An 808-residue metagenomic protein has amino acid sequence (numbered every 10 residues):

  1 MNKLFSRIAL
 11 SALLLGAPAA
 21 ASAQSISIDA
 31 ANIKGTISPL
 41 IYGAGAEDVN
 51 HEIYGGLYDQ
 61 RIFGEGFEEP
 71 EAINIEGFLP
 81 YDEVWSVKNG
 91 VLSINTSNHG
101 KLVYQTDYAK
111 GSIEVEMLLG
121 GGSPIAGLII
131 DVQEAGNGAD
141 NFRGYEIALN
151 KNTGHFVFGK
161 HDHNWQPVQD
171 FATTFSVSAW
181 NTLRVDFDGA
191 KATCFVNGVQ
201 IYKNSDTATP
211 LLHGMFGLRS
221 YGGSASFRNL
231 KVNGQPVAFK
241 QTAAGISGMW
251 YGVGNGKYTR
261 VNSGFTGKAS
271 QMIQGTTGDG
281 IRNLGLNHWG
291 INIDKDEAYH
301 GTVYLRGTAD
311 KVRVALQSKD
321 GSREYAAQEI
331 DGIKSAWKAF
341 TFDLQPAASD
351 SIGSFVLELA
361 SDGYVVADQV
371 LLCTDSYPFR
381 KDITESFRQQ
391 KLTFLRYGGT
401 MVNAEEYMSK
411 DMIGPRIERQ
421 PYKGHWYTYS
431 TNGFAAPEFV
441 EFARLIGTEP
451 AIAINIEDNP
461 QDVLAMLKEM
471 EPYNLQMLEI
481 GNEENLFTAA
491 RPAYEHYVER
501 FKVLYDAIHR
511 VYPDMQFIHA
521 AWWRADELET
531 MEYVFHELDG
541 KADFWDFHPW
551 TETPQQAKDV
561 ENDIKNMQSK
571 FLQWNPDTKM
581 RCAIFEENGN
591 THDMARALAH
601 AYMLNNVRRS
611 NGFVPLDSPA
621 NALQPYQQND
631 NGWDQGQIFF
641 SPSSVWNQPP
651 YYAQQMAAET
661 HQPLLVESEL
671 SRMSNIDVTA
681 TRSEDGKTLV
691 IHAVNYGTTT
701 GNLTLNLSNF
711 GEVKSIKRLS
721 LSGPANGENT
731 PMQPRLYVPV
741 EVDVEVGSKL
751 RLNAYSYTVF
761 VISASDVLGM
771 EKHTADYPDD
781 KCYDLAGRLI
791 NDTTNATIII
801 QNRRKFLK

Functional and structural regions predicted by a protein language model:
S22, S765-K808: C-terminal outer-membrane/trafficking sorting elements
D48-V49, A583-T681: Aromatic/acidic polysaccharide-binding cleft in carbohydrate-active enzymes
E83-G100, G111, H155-G159, T259-G280: Short carbohydrate-recognition loop motifs
T96-K160: Secretory/extracellular carbohydrate-interaction modules and structurally similar beta-sandwich "look-alikes"
D162-T182, Q328: Short, aromatic/His-centered strand-loop micro-motif at the edge of beta-sheets
N204-S226: Flexible glycan-contacting loops in extracellular carbohydrate-active proteins
G353-L357, S361-Y364, E469, P492-L604 (+2 more regions): Noncatalytic carbohydrate-binding groove/subsite architecture in carbohydrate-active enzymes
N675-E712, R718, Y755-V759: Carbohydrate-binding surface patches
